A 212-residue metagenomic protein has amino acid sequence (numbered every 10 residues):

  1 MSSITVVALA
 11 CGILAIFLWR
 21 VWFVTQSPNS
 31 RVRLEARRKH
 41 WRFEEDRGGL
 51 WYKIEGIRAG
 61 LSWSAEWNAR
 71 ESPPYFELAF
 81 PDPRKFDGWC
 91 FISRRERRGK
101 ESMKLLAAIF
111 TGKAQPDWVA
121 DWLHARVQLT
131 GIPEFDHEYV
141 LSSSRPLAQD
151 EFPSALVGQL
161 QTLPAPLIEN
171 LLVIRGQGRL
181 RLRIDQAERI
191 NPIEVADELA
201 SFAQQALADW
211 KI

Functional and structural regions predicted by a protein language model:
M1-A10: Feature marks short, highly hydrophobic, charge-poor N-terminal signal-anchor/signal peptide-like helices that anchor
I16-K39: Transmembrane-cytosolic junction motif
V32-E35, K39-S64, N68-E77, P81-I212: Charged, low-complexity intrinsically disordered regions
